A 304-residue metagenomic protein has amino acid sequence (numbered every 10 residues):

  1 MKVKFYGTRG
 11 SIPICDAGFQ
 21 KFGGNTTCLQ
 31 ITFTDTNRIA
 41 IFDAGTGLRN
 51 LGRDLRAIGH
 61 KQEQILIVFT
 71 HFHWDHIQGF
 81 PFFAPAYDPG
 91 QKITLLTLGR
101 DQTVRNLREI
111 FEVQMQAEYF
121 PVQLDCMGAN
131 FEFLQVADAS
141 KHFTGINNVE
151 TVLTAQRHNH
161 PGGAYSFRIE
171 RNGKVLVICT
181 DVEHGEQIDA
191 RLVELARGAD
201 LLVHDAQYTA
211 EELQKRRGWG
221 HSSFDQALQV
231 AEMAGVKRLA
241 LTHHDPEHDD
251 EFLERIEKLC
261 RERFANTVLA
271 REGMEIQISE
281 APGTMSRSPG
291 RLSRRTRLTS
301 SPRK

Functional and structural regions predicted by a protein language model:
M1-V177, V193, E254-G283, P289: Binuclear metal-dependent hydrolase catalytic cores
V175, E183-G273: Cap/insert and terminal regions of metallo-dependent hydrolase folds
T180: Acidic/histidine-rich catalytic cores of soluble enzymes
A240, P282, R294-R297: A detector of low-complexity, intrinsically disordered, Ser/Thr/Gly/Pro/Ala-rich segments
T284-M285, R303: Generic cytosolic/nucleocytoplasmic N-terminal low-complexity/intrinsically disordered segments
R291-K304: Long, low-complexity, intrinsically disordered segments
